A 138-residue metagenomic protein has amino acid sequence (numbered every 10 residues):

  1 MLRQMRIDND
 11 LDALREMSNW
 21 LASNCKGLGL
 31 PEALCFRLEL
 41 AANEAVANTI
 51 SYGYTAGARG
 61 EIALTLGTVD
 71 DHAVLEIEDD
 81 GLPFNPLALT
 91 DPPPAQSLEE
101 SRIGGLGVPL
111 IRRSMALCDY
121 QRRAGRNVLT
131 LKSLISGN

Functional and structural regions predicted by a protein language model:
M1-Q4, I50-N138: Conserved beta-strand-loop-beta-strand hairpin that lines the nucleotide-binding pocket of ATP/GTP-utilizing enzymes
Q4-D10: HAMP-domain connector/hinge
N9, L30-A33, G57: Structural signature of the histidine kinase catalytic ATP-binding subdomain
L21-N43, E100-R102: Conserved short strand/loop->alpha-helix "switch" segment adjacent to the catalytic nucleotide/phosphoryl-transfer site
N43, A47, S51: Short alpha-helix lining the ATP-binding pocket of the histidine-kinase-like ATPase
